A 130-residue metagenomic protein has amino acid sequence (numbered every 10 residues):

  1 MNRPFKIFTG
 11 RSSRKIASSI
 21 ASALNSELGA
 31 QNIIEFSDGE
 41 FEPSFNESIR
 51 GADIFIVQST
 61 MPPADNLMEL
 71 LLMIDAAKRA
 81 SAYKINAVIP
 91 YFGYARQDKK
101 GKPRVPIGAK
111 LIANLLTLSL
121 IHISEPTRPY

Functional and structural regions predicted by a protein language model:
N2-S26, Q31-N46: Positively charged, low-complexity intrinsically disordered leader regions
P4, D53, Y83-I85: Residues at the starts of beta-strands that form the adenosine-phosphate
I20, I121-Y130: Single conserved hydrophobic/aromatic residue that forms the stacking wall/gate of nucleotide- or nucleobase-binding
Q31-L71: Active-site-flanking structural segment that lines cofactor/substrate pockets
S59-K78, G101-N114: Glycine-rich anion/phosphate-binding loops
A80-Y94: Short, glycine-/small-residue-enriched flexible loop/hinge segments at domain edges that mediate gating
A95-K99: A short acidic, helix-capping loop that chelates divalent metal ions and anchors anionic groups
K110-L120, S124: A glycine-rich helix N-cap at a beta->alpha junction
